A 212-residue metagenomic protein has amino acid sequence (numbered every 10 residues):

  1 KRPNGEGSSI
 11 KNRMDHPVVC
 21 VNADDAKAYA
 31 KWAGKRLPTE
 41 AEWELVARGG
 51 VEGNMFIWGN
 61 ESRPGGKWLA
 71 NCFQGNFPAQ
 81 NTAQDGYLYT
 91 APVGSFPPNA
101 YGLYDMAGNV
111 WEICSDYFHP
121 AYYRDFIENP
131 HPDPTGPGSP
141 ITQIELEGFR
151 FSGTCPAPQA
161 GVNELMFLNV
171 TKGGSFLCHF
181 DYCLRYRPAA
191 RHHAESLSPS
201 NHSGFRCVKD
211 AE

Functional and structural regions predicted by a protein language model:
K1-P188: Functional-site microenvironments in short loops/helix caps that host divalent-cation chemistry
P188-S203: C-terminal/domain-terminus segments
S200-E212: Short, structured beta-strand segments at or near domain termini in extracellular proteins/domains
